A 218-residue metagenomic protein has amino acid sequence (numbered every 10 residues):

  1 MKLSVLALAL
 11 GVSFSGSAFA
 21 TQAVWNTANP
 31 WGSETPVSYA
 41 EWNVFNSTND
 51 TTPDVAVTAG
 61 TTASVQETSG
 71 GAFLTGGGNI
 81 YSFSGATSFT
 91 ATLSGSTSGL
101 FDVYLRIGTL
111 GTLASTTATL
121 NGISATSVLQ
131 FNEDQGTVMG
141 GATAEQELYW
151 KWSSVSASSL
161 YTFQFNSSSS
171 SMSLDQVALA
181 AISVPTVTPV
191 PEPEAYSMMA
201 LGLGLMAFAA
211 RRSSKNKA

Functional and structural regions predicted by a protein language model:
M1, G78, S214-N216: Generic cytosolic/nucleocytoplasmic N-terminal low-complexity/intrinsically disordered segments
M1, L105, A210-R211: Short, intrinsically disordered low-complexity segments
L3, V44-S47, N216-A218: N-terminal cationic leader/targeting segments used for protein routing and processing
L3-Q22, D175-F208: Short, threonine-centered small-residue motifs that mark membrane-proximal processing/anchoring sites and TM-junction
L6, S15-F19, A86, T90-T92 (+3 more regions): Serine/proline-rich low-complexity intrinsically disordered segments, especially terminal tails, linkers
T21-P189: Mature extracellular "passenger" or substrate-interacting domains of secreted, surface-exposed proteins
A207-A218: C-terminal membrane-anchoring or membrane-association module
